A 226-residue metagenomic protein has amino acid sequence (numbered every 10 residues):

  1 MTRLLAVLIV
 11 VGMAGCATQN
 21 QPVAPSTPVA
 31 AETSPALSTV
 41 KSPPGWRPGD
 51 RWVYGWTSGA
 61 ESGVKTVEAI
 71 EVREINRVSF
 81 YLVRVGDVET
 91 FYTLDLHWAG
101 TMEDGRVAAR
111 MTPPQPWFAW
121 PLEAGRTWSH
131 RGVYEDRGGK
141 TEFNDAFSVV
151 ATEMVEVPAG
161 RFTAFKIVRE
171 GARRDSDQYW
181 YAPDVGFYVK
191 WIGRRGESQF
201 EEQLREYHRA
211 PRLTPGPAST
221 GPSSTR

Functional and structural regions predicted by a protein language model:
M1-L5: Bacterial N-terminal signal peptides that target proteins for export
M13-G15: C-terminal motif of bacterial Sec signal peptides marking the signal peptidase cleavage site
A17-M102, V107-A109, P113-P114, W120-R226: Acidic, serine/threonine-rich low-complexity disordered tracts
